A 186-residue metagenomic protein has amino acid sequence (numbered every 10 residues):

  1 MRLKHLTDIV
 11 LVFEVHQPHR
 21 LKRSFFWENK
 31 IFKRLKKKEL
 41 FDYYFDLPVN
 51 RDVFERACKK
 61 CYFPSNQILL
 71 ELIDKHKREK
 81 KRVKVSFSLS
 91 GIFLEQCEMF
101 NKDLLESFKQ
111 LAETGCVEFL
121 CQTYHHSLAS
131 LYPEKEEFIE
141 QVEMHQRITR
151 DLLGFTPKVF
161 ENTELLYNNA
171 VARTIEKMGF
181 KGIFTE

Functional and structural regions predicted by a protein language model:
M1-V159, L165-E186: Catalytic alpha-helical scaffold of carbohydrate-active enzymes acting on polysaccharides/glycoconjugates
